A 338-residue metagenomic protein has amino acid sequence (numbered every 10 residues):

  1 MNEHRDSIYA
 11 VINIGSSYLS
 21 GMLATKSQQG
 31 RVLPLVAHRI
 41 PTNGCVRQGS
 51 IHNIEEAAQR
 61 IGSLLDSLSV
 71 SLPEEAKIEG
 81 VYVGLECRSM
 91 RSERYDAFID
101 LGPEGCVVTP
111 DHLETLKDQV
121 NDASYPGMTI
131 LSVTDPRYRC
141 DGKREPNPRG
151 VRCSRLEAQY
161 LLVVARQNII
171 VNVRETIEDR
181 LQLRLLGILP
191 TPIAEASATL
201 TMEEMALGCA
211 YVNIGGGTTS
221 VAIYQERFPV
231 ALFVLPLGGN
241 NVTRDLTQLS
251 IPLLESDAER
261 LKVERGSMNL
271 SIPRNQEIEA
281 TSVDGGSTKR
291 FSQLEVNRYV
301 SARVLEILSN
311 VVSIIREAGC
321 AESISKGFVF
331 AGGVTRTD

Functional and structural regions predicted by a protein language model:
M1-Y18, M22-A210, P229, G239 (+3 more regions): Nucleotide/phosphate-binding catalytic cleft detector across ATP-hydrolyzing and phosphate-transferring enzymes
K77-V81, V311, I324-F328: Residue-level recognition of the N-termini of beta-strands and the immediately preceding loop/turn
V83-R88, G215, K326-T335: Glycine-rich beta-strand-to-loop/alpha-helix junction loops that act as flexible
A165, G266-N269, S323-D338: Glycine-rich phosphate-binding loops at beta-strand->alpha-helix junctions
L207-Q248: Glycine-rich phosphate-binding loop of actin/hexokinase-like ATP-binding domains
I214, L253-G266: A short helix-loop
A231-F233, T243, L308, A321-I324 (+1 more regions): Extended hydrophobic-aromatic, low-complexity segments
R303-V312: A general structural motif
